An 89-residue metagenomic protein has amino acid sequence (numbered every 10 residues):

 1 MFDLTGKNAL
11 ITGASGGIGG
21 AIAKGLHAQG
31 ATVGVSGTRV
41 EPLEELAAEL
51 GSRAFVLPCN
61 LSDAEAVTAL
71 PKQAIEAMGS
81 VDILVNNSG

Functional and structural regions predicted by a protein language model:
M1-L10: Flexible N-terminal pre-Rossmann segment of NAD(P)-dependent oxidoreductases
N8, S15-G16, R39: Conserved glycine-rich cofactor-binding loop
I11-T12, N86-N87: Structural signature of the Rossmann-like NAD(P)-dependent dehydrogenase/reductase core
G19-G20: N-terminal Rossmann-fold NAD(P) dinucleotide-binding loop
L26: Aromatic pocket-lining residues of Rossmann-like dinucleotide-binding sites
Q29-L46: Conserved glycine-rich Rossmann-like NAD(P)H-binding loop of the short-chain dehydrogenase/reductase
S52, Q73-N86: A glycine-rich helix->loop->beta "capping" turn within Rossmann-like NAD(P)(H)-dependent oxidoreductase domains
C59-L70: The beta1-alpha1 cofactor-binding region of Rossmann-like NAD(H)/NADP(H)-dependent oxidoreductases
